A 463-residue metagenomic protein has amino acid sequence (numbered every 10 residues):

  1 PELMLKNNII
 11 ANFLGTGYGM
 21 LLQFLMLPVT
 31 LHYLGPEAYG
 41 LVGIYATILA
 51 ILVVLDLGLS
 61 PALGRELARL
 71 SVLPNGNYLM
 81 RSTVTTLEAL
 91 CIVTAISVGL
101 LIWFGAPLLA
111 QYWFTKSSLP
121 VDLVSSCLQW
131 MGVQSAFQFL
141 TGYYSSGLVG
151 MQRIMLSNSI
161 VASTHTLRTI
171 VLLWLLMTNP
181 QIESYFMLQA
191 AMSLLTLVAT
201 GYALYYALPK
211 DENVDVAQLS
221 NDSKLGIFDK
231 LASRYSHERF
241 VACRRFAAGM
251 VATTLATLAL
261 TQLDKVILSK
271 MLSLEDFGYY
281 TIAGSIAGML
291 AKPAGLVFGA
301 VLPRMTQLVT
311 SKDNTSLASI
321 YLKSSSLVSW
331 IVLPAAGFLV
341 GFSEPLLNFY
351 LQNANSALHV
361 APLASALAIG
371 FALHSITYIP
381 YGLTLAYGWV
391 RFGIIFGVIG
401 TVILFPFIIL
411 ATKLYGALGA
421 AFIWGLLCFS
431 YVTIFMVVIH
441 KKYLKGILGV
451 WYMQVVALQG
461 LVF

Functional and structural regions predicted by a protein language model:
P1-L5, I182-E183, T200-T261, R304 (+2 more regions): Interhelical loop/hinge segments that connect adjacent transmembrane helices in multipass membrane
M4-R69, A95, G99-W103, Q134 (+4 more regions): Signature of the first transmembrane helix
L5-N8, A136-S163, E183, A368-G400 (+3 more regions): Membrane-interface junctions at transmembrane-helix termini in multi-pass inner-membrane proteins
M26, L57-L73, G150, A283 (+3 more regions): Helix-loop junctions and terminal segments of transmembrane helices in multi-pass membrane transport/translocation
G40-D56, T86-L90, G249, D264-V266 (+3 more regions): Alpha-helical transmembrane segments of polytopic membrane transporters and translocases
A106-W130, L274, L339-A372, L418: Interfacial segments at transmembrane-helix termini and the short loops linking adjacent helices
Q129, S365, I399-G400, V450-F463: Transmembrane alpha-helical segments of multi-pass transport proteins
N158-K210, V214-G226, F246, V398-I403 (+1 more regions): Hydrophobic alpha-helical transmembrane segments
